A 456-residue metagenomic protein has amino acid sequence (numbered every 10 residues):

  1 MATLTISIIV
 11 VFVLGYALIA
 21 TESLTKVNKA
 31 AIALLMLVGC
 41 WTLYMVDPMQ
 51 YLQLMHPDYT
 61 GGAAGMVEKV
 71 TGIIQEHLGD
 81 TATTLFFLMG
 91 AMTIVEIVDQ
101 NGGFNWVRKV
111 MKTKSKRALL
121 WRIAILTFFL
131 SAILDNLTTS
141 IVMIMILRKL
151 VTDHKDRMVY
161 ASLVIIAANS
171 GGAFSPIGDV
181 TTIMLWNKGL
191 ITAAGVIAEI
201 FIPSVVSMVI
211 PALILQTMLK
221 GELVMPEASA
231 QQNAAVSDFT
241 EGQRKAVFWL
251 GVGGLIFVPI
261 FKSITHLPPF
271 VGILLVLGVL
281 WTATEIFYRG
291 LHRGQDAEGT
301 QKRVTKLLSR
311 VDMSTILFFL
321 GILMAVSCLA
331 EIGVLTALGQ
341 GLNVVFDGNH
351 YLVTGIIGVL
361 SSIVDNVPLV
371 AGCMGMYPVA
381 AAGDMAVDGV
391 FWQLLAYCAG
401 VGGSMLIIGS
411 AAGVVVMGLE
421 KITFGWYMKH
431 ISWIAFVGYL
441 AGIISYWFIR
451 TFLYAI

Functional and structural regions predicted by a protein language model:
M1-L4, L24-V27, M55-Y59, V67-T84 (+7 more regions): Interfacial loop-to-helix junctions that mark the boundaries of transmembrane helices in multi-pass membrane
L4-S7, D153-H154, M158, F174-S175 (+4 more regions): Juxtamembrane and boundary regions of transmembrane helices in multi-pass small-molecule transporters and channels
I6-G15, K26-G62, T81-T93, R244-G254 (+2 more regions): Hydrophobic mid-bilayer segments of alpha-helices in multi-pass membrane transport proteins, especially secondary
I9, L34-L35, L85, L120-I125 (+9 more regions): Hydrophobic alpha-helical transmembrane segments
C40-Y51, L78-G79, L130-A167, G171 (+3 more regions): Membrane-interfacial helix-loop connectors
L43-E76, M92-K109, F129-I141, C328 (+1 more regions): Transmembrane alpha-helix boundary signature
T60, G79, N101, R108-V110 (+3 more regions): Transmembrane helical segments that form the transport core of multi-pass membrane transport proteins
G79-M89, G195-L213, T265-G278, L352 (+1 more regions): Alpha-helical transmembrane segments
